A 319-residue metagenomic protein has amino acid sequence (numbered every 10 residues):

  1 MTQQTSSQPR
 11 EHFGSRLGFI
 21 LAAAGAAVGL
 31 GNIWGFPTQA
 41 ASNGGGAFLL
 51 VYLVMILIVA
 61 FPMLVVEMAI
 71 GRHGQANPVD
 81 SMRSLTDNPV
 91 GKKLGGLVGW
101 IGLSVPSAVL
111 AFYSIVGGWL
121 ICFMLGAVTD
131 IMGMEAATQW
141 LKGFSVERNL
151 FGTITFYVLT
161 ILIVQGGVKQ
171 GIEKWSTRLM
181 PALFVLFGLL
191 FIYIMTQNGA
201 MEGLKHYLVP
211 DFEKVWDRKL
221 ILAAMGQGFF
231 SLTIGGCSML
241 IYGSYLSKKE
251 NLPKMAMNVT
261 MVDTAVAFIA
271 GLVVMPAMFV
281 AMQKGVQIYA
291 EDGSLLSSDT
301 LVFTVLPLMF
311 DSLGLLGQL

Functional and structural regions predicted by a protein language model:
M1-G35, M63-M68, R72-L97, S247-N251: Membrane-interface "cap" regions at the ends of multi-pass membrane proteins
T2-P9, F13, E173, T177-L319: Membrane-embedded translocation segments of transport machinery
T5-R10, Q39-N43, H73-S104, S114-G171 (+2 more regions): Inter-helical loop and helix-membrane interface segments of multi-pass membrane transporters/permeases
E11, A41-M68, R148-N149: Extracellular loop-to-transmembrane helix junctions
H12-A23, F48-V51, K92-S107, G152-I154 (+3 more regions): Select transmembrane alpha-helical segments in multipass membrane proteins
L17-M55, E202, S238-G243, K254-M257 (+1 more regions): Transmembrane helix-boundary motif of multi-pass solute transporters/channels
A27-V28, V54-P62, S104-S114, M261-V273: Membrane-embedded alpha-helical segments of transport systems, primarily multispan ion/solute transporters
L53, L57-F61, I154-L162, V185-I192 (+1 more regions): Generic alpha-helical transmembrane segments of integral inner-membrane proteins, especially permease/transport modules
